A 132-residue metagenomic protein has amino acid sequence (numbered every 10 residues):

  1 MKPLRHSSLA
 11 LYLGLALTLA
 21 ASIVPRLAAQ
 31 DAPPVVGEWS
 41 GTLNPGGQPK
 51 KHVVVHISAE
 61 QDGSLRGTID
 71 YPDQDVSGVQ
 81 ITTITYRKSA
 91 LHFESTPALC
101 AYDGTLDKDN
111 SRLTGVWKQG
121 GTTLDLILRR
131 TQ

Functional and structural regions predicted by a protein language model:
M1, S22, D125-L126: General helical secondary-structure elements
M1-S7: N-terminal secretory signal peptides that target proteins for export/translocation
S7-S8, G14, V54, G121: Compositionally biased, intrinsically disordered low-complexity segments enriched in polar/proline residues
A10-S22: Bacterial N-terminal signal peptides
A21, L27-D31: Boundary at the C-terminal end of the N-terminal hydrophobic targeting segment
Q30-R130: Central antiparallel beta-sheet cores of small beta-barrel/beta-sandwich binding domains
